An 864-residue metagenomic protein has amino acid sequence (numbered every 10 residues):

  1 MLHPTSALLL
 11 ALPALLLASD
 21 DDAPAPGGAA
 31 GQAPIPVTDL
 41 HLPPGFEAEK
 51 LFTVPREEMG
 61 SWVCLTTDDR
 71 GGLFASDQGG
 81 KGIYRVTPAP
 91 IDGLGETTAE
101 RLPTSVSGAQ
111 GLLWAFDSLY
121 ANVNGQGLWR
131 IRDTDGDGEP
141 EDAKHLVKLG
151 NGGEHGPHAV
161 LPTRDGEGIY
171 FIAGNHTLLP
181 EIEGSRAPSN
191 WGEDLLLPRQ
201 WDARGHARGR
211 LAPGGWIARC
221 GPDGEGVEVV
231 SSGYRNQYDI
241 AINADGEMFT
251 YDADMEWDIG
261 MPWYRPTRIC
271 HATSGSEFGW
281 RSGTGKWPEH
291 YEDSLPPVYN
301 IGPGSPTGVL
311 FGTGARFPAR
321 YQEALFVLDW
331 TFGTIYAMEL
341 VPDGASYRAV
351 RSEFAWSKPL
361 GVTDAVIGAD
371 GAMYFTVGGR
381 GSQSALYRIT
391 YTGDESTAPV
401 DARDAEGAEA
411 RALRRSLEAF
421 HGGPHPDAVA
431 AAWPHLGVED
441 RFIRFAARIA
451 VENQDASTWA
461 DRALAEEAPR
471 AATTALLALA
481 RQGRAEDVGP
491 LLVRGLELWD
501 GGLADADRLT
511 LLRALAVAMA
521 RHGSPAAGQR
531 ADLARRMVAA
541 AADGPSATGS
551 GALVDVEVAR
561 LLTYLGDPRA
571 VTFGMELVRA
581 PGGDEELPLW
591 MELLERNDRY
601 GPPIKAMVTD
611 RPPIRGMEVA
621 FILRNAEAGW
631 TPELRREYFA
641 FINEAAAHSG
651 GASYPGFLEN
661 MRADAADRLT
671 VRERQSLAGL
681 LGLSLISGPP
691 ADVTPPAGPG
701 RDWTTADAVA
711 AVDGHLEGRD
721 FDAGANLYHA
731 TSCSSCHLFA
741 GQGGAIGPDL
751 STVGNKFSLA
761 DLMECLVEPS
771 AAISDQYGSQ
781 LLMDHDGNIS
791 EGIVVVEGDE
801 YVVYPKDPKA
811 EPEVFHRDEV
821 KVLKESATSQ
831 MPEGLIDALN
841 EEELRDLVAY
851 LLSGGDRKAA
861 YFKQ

Functional and structural regions predicted by a protein language model:
M1-L8: Bacterial N-terminal signal peptides that target proteins for export
L9-A18: Hydrophobic h-region of N-terminal signal peptides that target proteins for export in Gram-negative bacteria
A18-A419, G682, S687-P690, F739-G741 (+3 more regions): Beta-propeller domains with acidic blade repeats across secreted/periplasmic ectodomains and cytosolic WD/CNH propellers
E49, E100, Q126, K144 (+17 more regions): Solvent-exposed, polar/charged alpha-helical surfaces in well-ordered, non-transmembrane soluble domains, broadly
L51, L73, L119-N122, F621 (+6 more regions): C-terminal capping alpha-helices of c-type cytochrome domains
A218, E576, N726-F739, D749-T752 (+6 more regions): C-type cytochrome heme c attachment motif
G378, S382, Y391-L727, I746 (+4 more regions): Long, ordered, helix-rich scaffold segments
F657-M661, A665, L681-G688, G744-V753 (+2 more regions): Axial heme c-ligation environment in periplasmic c-type cytochrome domains
